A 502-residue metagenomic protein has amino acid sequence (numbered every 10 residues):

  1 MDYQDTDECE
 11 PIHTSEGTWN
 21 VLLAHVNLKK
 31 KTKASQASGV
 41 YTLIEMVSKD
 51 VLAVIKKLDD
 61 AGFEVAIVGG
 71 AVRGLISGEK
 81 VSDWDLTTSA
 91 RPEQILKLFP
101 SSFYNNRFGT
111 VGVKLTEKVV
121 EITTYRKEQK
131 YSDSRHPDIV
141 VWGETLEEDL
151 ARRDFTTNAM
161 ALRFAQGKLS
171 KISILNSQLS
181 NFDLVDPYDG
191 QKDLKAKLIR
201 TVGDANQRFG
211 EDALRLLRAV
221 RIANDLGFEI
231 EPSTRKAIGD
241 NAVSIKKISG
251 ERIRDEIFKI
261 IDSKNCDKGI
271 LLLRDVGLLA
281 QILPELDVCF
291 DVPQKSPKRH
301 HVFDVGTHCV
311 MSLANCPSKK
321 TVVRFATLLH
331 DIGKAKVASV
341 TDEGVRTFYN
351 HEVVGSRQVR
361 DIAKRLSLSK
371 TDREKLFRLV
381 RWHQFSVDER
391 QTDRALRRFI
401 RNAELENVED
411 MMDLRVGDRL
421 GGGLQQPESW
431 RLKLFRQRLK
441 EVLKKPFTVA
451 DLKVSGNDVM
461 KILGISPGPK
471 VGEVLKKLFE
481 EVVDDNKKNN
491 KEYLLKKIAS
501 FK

Functional and structural regions predicted by a protein language model:
D2-Y3, D7-C9, S15, W19-K502: Catalytic cores of the polymerase beta-like nucleotidyltransferase superfamily and closely associated nucleotide
